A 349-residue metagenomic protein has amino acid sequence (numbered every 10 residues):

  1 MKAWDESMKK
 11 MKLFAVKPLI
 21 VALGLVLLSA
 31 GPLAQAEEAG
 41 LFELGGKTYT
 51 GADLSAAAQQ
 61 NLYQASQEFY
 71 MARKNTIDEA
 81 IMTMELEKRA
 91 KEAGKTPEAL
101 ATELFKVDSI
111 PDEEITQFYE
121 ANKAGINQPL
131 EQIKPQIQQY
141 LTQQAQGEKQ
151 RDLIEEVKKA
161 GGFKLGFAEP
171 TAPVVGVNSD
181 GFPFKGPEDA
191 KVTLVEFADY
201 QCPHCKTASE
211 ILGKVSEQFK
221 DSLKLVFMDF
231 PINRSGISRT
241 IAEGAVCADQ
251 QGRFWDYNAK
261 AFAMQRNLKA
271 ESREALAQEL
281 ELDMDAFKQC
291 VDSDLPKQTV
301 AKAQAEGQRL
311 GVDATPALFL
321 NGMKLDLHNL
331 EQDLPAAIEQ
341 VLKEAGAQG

Functional and structural regions predicted by a protein language model:
M1-V16: N-terminal secretory signal peptides that target proteins for export/translocation
K17-A30: Bacterial N-terminal signal peptides
L25, L41, Q139-N233, V300-A305 (+1 more regions): Extracytoplasmic thiol/disulfide redox context detector
A34-P135: N-terminal targeting/tethering segments
L44, G51, S55, P135 (+4 more regions): C-terminal cap of thioredoxin/glutaredoxin-like
A56-A57, T96, V195, K206-Q278: Structural alpha/beta surface segment adjacent to cysteine/selenocysteine redox centers across thiol/disulfide enzymes
D199-P203, F230-S235, M264-N267, P296 (+2 more regions): Solvent-exposed loop/turn segments at secondary-structure junctions within structured extracellular/periplasmic domains
